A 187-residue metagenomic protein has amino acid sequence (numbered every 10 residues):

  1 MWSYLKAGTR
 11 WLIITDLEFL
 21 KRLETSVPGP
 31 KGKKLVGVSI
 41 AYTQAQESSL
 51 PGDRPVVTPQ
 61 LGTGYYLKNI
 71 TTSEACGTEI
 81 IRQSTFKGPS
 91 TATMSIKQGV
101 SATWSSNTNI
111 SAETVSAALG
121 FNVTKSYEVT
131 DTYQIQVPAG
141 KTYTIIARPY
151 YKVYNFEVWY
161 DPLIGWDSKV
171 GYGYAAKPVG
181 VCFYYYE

Functional and structural regions predicted by a protein language model:
M1-G99, L163-C182: Deployable pore-forming modules of oligomeric membrane-permeabilizing proteins
G88-Y143: Membrane-insertion modules used to breach or fuse lipid bilayers
T124-C182: Membrane pore-forming effector domains from diverse proteins
Y186-E187: Short, solvent-exposed mixed-charge patches
